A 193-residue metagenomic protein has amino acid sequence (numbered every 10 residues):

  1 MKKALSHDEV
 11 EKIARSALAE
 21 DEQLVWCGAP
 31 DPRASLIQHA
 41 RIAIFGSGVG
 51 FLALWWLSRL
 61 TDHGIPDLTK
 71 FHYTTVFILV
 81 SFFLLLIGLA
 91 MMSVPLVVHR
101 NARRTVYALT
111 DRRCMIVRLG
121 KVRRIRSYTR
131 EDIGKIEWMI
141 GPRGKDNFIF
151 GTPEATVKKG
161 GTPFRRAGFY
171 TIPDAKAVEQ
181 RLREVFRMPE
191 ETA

Functional and structural regions predicted by a protein language model:
K2-G28: Short, charged cytosolic
K2-K3, I140-A193: A membrane-cytosol interface segment of integral membrane proteins
E20, S47-F51, S127: Long, distal/terminal scaffolding or interaction modules with repetitive or compositionally biased sequence
Q23, V106, N147: A residue-level signal for beta-strand positions that form part of recognition/binding surfaces within mature
Q23, V122-I125, P163-R166: Short, mixed charged/polar active-site loops that provide acid/base catalysis or chelate metal/phosphate cofactors
W26, L89-D132: Conserved beta-hairpin
R33-R104: Alpha-helical transmembrane spans
R113-V157: Acidic, Ser/Thr-rich low-complexity segments on the non-lumenal side of membrane proteins
